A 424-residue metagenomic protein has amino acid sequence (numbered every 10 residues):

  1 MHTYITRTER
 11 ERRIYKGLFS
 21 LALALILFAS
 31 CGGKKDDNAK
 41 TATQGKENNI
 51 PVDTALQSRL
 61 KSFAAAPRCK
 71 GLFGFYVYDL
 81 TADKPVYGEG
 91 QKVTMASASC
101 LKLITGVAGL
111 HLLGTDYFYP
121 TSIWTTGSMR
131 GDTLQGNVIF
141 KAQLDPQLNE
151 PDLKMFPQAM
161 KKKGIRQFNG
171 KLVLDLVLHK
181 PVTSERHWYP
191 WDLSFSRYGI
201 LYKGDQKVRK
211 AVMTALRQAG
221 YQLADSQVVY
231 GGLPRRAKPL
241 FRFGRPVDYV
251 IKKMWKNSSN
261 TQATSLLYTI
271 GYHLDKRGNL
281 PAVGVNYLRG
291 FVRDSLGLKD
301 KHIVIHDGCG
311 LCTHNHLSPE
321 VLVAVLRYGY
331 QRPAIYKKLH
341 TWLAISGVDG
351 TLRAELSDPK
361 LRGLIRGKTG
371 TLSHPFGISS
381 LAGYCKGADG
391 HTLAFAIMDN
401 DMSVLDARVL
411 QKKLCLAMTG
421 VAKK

Functional and structural regions predicted by a protein language model:
M1-I14: N-terminal secretory signal peptides that target proteins for export/translocation
F28-S30: C-terminal motif of bacterial Sec signal peptides marking the signal peptidase cleavage site
D36-T94, Q158-G164: Beta-lactamase-like hydrolase cores
K70-L72, G90-K92, A98-L101, D116-F118 (+9 more regions): Extracytoplasmic
D83, S97-T115, L172, A211-V212 (+2 more regions): Active-site SXXK
V86-G88, G271-K424: Small-residue-rich helix-loop
F140-P146, E150-R209, M213: Polar, glycine-rich mid-to-C-terminal structural blocks that act as macromolecule-binding/assembly scaffolds
F168, W191, F195-W342: A small/polar active-site loop signature that marks catalytic segments
